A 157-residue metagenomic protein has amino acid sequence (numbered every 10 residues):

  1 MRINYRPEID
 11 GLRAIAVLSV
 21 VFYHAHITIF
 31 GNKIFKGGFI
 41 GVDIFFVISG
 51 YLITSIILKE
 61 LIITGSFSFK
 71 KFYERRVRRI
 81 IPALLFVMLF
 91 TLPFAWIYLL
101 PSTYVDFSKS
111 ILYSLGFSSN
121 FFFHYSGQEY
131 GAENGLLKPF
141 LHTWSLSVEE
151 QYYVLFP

Functional and structural regions predicted by a protein language model:
M1-P157: Membrane-interface helix/loop caps of multi-pass membrane proteins
